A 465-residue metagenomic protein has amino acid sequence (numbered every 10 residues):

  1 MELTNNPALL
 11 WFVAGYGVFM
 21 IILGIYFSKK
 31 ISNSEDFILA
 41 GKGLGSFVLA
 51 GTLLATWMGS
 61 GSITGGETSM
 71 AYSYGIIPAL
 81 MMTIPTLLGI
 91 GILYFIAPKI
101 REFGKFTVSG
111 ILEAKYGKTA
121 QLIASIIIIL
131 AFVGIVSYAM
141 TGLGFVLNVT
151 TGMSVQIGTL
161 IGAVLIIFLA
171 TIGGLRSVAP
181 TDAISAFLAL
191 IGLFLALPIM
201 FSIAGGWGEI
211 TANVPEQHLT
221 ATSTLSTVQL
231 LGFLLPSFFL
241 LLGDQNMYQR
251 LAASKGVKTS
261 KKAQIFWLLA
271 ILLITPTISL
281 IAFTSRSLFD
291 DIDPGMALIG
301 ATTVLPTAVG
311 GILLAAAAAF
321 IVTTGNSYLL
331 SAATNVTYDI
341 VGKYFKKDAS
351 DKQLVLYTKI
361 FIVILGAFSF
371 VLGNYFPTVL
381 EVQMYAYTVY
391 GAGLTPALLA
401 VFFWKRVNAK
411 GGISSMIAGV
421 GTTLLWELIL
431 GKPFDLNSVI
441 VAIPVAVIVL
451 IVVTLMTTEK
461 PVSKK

Functional and structural regions predicted by a protein language model:
M1-K465: Membrane-embedded helix-loop-helix hairpins and adjacent transmembrane boundary segments in multi-pass transporters
